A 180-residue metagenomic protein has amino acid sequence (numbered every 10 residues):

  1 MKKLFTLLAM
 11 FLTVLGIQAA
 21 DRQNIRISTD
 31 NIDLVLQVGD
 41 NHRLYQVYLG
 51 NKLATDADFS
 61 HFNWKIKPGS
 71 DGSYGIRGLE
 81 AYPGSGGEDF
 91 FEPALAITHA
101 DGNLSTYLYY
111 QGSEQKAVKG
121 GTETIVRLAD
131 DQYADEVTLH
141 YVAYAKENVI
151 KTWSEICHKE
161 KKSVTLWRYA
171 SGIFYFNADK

Functional and structural regions predicted by a protein language model:
M1-R22: Bacterial Sec-dependent N-terminal signal peptides
D21-K180: N-terminal accessory beta-strand-rich subdomains and adjacent acidic, glycine-rich linkers that precede catalytic cores
